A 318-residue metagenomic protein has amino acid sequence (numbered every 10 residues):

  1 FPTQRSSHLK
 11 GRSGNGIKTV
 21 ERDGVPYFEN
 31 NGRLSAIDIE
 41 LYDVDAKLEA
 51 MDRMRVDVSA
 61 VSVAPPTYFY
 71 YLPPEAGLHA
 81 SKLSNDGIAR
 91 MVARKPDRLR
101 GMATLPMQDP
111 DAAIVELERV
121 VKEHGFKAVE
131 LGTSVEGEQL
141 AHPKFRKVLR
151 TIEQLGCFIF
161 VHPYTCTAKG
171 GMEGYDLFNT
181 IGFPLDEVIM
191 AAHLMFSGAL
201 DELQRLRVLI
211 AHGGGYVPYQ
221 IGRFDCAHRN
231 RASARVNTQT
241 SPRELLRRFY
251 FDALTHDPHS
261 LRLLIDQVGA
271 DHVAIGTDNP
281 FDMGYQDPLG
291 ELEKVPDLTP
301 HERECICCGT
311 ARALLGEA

Functional and structural regions predicted by a protein language model:
R5-I39, C166-L185, F224-L246: Active-site gating loops and adjacent loop-to-helix segments of metal-dependent hydrolytic enzymes
R5-V58, D86-R94, V115-R119, L206 (+4 more regions): Mid-to-C-terminal alpha-helical segments outside catalytic/metal-binding sites
S7, H162, H212: Histidine-centered divalent metal-coordination motifs
D57-A191: Active-site gating/metal-coordination segments in enzymes
S134, Y164-T165, M195, G214 (+1 more regions): Catalytic metal-binding/acid-base residues of hydrolase active sites
F196-G198, E202-E244: Aromatic-lined glycan-binding groove of carbohydrate-active enzymes
